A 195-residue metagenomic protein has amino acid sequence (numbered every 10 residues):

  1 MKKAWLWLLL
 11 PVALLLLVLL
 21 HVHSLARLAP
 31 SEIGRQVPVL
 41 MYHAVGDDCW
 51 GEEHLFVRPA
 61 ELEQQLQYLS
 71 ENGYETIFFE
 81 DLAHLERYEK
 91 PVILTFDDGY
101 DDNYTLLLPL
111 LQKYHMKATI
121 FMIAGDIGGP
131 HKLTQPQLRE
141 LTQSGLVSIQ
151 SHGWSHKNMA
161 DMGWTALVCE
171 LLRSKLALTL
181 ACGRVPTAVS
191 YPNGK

Functional and structural regions predicted by a protein language model:
M1-A4: Positively charged n-region of N-terminal signal peptides that target proteins for export
L6-W7, L69, S174, T179: Short amphipathic alpha-helical "recognition" segments used for binding
W7-V92: N-terminal pre-catalytic segment of deacetylase/amide-hydrolase enzymes
V37-F56, E89-V92, Y104-L108, Q112-K195: Metal-dependent polysaccharide deacetylase catalytic core of the NodB/CE4 family, i.e., the active-site-bearing domain
L94-G99: DG-centered beta-turn motif at the end of beta-strands
